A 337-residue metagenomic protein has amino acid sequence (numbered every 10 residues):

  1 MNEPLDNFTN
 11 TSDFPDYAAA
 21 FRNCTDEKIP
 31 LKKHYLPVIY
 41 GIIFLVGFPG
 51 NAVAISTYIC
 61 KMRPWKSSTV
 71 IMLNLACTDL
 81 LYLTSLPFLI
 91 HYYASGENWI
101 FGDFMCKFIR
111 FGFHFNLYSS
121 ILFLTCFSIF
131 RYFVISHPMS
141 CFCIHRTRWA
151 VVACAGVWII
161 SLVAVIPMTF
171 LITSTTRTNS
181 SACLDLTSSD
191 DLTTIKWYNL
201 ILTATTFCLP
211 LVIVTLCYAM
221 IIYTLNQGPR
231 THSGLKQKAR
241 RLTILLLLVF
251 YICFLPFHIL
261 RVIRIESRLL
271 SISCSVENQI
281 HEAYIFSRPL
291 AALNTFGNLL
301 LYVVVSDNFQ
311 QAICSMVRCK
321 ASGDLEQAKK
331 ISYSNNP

Functional and structural regions predicted by a protein language model:
M1-E27, S233, I272-S275, D307-P337: Intrinsically disordered regulatory tails of 7TM GPCRs
M1-P49, V53, S188, Y198-N199 (+3 more regions): Extracellular N-terminal segment of 7TM GPCRs
A18-E27, Y93-H114, Y118, H137 (+5 more regions): Loop architecture of class A 7-transmembrane GPCRs
I29-I42, P64-I129, V134-T147, K196: Extracellular TM2-ECL1-early TM3 structural module of rhodopsin-like
F48-I59, A76, L83-P87, F115-M139 (+3 more regions): Cytoplasm-facing ends of alpha-helical transmembrane segments in multi-pass membrane proteins
L73-A76, L117, V151-A155, I201 (+2 more regions): Internal alpha-helical transmembrane segments of multi-pass membrane proteins, especially GPCRs
T84-P87, V163-F170, C208-L216, L246-I263 (+1 more regions): Hydrophobic alpha-helical segments of membrane proteins
C183-T193, L200-F207, I222-L260, L269-L270 (+2 more regions): Intracellular effector-coupling site of seven-transmembrane GPCRs, centered on the ICL3-to-TM6 transition
